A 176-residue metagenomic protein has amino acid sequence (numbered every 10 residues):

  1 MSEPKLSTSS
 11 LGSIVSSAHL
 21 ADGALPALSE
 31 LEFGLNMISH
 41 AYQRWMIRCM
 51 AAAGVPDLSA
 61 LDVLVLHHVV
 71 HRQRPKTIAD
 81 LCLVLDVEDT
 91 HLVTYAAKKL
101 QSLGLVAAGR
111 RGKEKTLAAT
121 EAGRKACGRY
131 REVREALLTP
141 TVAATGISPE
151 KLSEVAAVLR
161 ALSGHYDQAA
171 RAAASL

Functional and structural regions predicted by a protein language model:
M1-A24, S148-L176: C-terminal regulatory/oligomerization modules of transcriptional regulators
M1-P56: N-terminal leader segment of winged-helix/HTH proteins
G34, W45, L64-H67, K125: Pre-recognition alpha-helix immediately N-terminal to the DNA-recognition helix within helix-turn-helix or winged-helix
Y42, R129-T145, V158, L162-A170: Alpha-helical linker/hinge and terminal dimerization helices associated with HTH transcriptional regulators
I47-E88: N-terminal helix-turn-helix DNA-binding core of bacterial DNA-binding proteins
L66, L81, A96-L103: Basic amphipathic alpha-helical segments that dock to polyanions
L92-V93: Helix-turn-helix DNA-binding helix
K98-S153: Charged, amphipathic alpha-helical coiled-coil/dimerization segments
